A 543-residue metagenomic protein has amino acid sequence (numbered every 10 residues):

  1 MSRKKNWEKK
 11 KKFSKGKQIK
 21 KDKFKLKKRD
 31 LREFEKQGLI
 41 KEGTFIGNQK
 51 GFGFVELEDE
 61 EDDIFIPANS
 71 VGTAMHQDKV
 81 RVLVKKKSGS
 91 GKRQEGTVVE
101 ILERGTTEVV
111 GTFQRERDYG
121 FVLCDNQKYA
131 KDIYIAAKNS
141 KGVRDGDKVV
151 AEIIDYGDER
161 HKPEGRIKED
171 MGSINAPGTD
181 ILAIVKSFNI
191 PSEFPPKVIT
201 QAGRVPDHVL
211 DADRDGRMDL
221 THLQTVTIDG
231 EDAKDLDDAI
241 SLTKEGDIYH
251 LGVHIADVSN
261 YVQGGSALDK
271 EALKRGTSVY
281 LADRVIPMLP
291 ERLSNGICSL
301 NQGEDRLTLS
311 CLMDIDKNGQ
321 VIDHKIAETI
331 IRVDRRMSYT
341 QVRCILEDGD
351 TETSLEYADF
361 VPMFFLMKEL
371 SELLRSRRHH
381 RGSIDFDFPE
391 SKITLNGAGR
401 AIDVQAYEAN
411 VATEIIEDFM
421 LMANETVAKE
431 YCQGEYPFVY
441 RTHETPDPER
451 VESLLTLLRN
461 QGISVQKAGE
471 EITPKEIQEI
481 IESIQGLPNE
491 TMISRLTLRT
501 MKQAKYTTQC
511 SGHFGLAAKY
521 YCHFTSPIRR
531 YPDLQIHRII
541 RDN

Functional and structural regions predicted by a protein language model:
S2-G252, S259-D305, Q341: Charge-lined substrate channels and their catalytic hotspots, especially those that engage the 3′ end of RNA
Y156, A183-K186, I190, K197-N543: Electropositive polyanion-binding surfaces
